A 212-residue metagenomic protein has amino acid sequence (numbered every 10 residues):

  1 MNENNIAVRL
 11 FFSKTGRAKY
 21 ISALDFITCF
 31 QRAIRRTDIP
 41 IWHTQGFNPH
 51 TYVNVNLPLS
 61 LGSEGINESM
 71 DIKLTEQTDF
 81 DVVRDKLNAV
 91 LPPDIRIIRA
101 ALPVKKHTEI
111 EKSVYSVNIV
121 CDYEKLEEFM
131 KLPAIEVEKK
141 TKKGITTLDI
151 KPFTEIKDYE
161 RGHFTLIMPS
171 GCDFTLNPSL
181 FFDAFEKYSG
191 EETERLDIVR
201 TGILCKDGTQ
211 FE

Functional and structural regions predicted by a protein language model:
M1-V8, Q31: Active-site-proximal cofactor/substrate-binding loop regions of enzyme domains
N5-I6, F11-S13, I21, R36: Extended, well-folded interaction surfaces typified by the phenylalanyl-tRNA synthetase beta subunit core
A18-I41: N-terminal ordered "arm"
H43-L74: Short, charge-patterned binding micro-sites
G65-S116: Ordered, amphipathic secondary-structure segments that act as subunit-interaction surfaces in large macromolecular
T75-F80, V120-E124, G171: Helix N-cap motif at beta-to-alpha junctions
V82-L91, L126-A134, L180-F182: Short amphipathic alpha-helices in soluble, non-transmembrane regions that often serve as interface/regulatory elements
A134-E212: Core RNA-modification/binding signature centered on pseudouridine synthases
